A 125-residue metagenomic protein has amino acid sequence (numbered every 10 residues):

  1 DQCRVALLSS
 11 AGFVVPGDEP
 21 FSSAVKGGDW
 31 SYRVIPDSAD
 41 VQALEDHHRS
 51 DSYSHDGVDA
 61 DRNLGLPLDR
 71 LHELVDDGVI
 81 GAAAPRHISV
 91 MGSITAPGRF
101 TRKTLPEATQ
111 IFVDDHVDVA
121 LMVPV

Functional and structural regions predicted by a protein language model:
D1-V125: An N-terminal assembly and electron-transfer interface module characteristic of large anaerobic redox and radical
